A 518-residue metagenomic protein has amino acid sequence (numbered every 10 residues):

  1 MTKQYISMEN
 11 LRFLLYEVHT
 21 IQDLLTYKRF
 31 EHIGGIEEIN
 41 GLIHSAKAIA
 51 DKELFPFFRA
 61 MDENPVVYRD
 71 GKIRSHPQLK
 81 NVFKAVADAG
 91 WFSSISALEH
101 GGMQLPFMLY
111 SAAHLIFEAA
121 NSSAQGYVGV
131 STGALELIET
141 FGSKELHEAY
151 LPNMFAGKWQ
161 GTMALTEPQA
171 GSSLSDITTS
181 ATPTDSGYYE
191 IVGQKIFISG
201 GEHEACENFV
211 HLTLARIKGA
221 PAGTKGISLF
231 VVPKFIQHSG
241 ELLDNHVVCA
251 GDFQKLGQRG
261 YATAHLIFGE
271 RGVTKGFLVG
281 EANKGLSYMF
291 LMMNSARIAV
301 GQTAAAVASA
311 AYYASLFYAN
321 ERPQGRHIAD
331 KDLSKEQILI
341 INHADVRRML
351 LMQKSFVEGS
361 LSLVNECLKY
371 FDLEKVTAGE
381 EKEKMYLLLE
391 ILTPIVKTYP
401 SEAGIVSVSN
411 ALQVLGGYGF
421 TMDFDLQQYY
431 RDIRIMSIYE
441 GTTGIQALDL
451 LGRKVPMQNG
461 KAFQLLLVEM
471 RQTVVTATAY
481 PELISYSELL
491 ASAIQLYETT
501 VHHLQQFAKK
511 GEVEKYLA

Functional and structural regions predicted by a protein language model:
M1-Q125, E145, A149: Amphipathic, small/basic residue-rich leader segments at the start of a protein or domain
M1-T26, T274-N283, N320-I328, A462-L466: Acidic, low-complexity proline/glycine-rich segments
T2-Y5, H19, P183, Q258 (+3 more regions): Alpha-helix capping/hinge segments and adjacent helical runs
R69-K84, W91-S96, T162-S186, E190-H203 (+4 more regions): Flexible, glycine/threonine-enriched loop-and-boundary segments that flank and lead into catalytic domains of large
Y127-S131, G142-T179, P183, G187 (+3 more regions): Internal maturation/activation junctions in enzymes
Y188, V192-D244: A short core secondary-structure module
F197, I236-A250, K255, A262-A296 (+2 more regions): A glycine-rich, basic-preceded beta-loop-alpha segment at the flavin cofactor/substrate interface of flavin-utilizing
R297-E374, G460-V468, T473-A518: Extended amphipathic alpha-helical segments enriched in small hydrophobics
